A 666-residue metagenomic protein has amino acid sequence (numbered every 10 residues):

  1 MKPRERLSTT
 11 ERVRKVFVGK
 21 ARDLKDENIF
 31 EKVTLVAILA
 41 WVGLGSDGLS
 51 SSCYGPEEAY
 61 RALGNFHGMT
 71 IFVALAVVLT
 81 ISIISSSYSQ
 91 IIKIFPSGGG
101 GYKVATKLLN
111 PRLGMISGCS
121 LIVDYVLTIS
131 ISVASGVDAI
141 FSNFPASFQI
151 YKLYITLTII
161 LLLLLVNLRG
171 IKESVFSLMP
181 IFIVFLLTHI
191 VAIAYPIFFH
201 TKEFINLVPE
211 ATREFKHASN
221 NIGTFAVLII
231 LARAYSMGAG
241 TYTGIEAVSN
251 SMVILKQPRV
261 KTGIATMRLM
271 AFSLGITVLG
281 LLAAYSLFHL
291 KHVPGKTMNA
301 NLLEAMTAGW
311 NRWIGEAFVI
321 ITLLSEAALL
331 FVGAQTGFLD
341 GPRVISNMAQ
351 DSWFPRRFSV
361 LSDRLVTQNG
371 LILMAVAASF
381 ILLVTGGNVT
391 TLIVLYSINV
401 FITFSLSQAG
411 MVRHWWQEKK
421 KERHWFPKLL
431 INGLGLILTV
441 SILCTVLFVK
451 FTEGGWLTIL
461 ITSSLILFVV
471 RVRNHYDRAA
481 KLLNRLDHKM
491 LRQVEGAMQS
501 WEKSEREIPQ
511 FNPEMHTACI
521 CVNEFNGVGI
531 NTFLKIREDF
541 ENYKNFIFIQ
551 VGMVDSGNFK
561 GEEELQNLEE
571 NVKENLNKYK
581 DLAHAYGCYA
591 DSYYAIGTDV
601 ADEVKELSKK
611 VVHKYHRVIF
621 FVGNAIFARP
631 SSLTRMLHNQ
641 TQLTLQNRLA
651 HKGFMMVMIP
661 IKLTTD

Functional and structural regions predicted by a protein language model:
M1-E31, R478-D666: Cytosolic C-terminal regulatory domains/tails of membrane transporters and channels
V36, P111, I150-T158, I254-T277 (+2 more regions): Loop-to-transmembrane helix boundary motifs in multi-pass membrane proteins
A59-T106, P111-G118, I131-I159, A271-L279 (+1 more regions): Extracellular loop-to-transmembrane helix junctions
N110, L269-F272, I276-V332, F358-G386: TM-loop-TM module centered on a large, flexible mid-protein loop between adjacent transmembrane helices in multi-pass
L163-K202, M267-M270, I393-S405, I431-L438 (+1 more regions): Membrane-interface loop-to-helix entry segments
I183, L187-T243, V449, E453: Helix-loop-helix junctions that connect adjacent transmembrane segments in multi-pass membrane transporters
V184-F215, L282-L290, S405-K421, R471-K481: Hydrophobic alpha-helical segments and their helix-loop junctions in multi-pass secondary transporters
R357-Q368, F404-F451, L482-A497, P630-L633 (+1 more regions): C-terminal membrane-solvent junction of multi-pass transporters and transport-like membrane proteins
